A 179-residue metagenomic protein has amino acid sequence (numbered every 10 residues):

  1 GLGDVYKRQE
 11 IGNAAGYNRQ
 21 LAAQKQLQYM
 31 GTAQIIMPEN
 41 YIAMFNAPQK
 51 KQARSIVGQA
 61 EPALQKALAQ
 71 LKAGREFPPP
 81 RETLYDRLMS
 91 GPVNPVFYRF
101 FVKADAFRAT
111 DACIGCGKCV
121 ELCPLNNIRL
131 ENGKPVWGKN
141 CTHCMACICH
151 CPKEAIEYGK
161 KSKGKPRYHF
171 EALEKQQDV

Functional and structural regions predicted by a protein language model:
G1-Y6: Short, small-residue-biased leader/transition segments that mark boundaries at the very start of proteins
E10: Acidic/His-rich segments in extracytoplasmic proteins that coordinate ligands and/or metal ions
A14, G31-I114, S162-V179: Ferredoxin-type iron-sulfur electron-transfer modules and their immediate structural context
L21-Y29: A short alpha->loop->secondary-structure connector
Q24-K25, L71-G74, E154: Change "in soluble alpha/beta enzymes" to "in soluble alpha/beta proteins
A109, I114, K118-V136, T142 (+1 more regions): Iron-sulfur cluster-binding cysteine motifs and their immediate structural context in ferredoxin-like electron-transfer
